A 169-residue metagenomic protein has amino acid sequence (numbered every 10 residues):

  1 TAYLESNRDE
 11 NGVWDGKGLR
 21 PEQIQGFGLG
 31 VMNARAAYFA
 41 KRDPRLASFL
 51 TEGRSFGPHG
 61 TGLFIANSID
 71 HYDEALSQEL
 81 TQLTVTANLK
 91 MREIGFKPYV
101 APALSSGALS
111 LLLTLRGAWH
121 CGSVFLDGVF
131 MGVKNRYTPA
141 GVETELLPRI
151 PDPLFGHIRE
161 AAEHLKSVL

Functional and structural regions predicted by a protein language model:
T1-Y72: Rossmann-fold dinucleotide-binding core
R42-L169: Long, compositionally biased stretches enriched for glycine and/or charged residues
